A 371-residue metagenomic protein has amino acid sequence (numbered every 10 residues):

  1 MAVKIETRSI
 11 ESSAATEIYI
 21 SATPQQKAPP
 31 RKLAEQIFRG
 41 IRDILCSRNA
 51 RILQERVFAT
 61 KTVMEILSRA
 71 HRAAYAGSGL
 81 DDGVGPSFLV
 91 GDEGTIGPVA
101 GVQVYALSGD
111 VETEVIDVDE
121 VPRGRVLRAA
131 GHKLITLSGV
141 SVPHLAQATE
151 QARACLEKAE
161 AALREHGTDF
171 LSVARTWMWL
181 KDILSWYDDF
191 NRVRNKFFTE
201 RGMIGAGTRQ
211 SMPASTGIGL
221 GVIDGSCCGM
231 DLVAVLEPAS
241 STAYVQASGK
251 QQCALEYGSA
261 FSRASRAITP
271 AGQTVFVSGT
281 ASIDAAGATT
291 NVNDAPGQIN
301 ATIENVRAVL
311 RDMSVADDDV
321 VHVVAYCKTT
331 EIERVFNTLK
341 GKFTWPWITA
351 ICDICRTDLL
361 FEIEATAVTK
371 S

Functional and structural regions predicted by a protein language model:
M1-S371: N-terminal presequence-like segments and the immediate start of the first folded domain
